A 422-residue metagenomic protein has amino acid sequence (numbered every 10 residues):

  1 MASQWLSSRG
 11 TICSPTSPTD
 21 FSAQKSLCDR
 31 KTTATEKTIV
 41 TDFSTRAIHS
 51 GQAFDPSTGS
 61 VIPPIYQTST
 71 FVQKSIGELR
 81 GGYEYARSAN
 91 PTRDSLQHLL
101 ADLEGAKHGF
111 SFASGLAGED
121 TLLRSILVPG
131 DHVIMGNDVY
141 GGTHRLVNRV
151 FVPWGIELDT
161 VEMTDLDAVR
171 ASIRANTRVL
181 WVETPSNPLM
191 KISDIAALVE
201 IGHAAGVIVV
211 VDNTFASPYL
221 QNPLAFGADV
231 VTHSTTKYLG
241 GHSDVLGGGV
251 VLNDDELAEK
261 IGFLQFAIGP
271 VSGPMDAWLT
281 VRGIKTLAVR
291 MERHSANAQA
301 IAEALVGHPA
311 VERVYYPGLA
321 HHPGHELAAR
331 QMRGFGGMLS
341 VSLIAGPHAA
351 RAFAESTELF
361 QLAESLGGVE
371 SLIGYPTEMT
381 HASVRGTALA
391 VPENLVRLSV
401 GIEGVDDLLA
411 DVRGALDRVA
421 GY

Functional and structural regions predicted by a protein language model:
W5-S8: Short hydrophobic beta-strand motif reused across regulatory alpha/beta modules
I12-S26: A short, polar/charged loop-to-alpha-helix boundary motif
K25-S26, K31-T32, K37: Polybasic, lysine-rich low-complexity intrinsically disordered segments
T35-E36, T41, N148, E157 (+5 more regions): PLP-dependent enzyme catalytic core of the Aspartate aminotransferase-like
E36-N90, L96-L99, V396: N-terminal "arm"/small-domain region of PLP-dependent enzymes with the aminotransferase-like
H49, H108-A310, Y315: Conserved PLP-enzyme active-site core in the AAT-like
T70-T121, G142-R149: Conserved N-terminal alpha-helix of the aminotransferase class I/II PLP-enzyme fold
R313-V396, V400, R413-G414: Conserved C-terminal alpha-helix-loop-beta "cap" of PLP-dependent enzymes that closes/shapes the active-site mouth
